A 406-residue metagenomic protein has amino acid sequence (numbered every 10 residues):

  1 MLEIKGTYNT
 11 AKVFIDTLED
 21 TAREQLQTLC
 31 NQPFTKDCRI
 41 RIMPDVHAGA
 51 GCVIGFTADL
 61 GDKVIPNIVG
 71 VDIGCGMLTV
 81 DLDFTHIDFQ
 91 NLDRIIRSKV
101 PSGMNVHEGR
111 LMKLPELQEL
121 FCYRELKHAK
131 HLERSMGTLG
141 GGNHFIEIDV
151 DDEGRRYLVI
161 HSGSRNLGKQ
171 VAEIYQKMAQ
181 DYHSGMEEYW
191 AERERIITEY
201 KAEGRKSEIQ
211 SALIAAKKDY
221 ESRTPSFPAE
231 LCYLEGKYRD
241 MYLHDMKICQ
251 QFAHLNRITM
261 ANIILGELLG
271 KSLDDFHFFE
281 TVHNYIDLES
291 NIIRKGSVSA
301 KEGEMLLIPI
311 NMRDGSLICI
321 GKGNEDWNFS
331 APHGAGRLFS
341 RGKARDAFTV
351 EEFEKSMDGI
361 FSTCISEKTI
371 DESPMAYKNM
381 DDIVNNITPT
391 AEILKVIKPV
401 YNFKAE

Functional and structural regions predicted by a protein language model:
L2-T28, T35-I42, A48-I54, D62-P66 (+4 more regions): Domain-length cofactor-binding catalytic modules of enzymes
G70-H86: Catalytic-core region of right-hand nucleic acid polymerases
L111-M112: Acidic, glycine-rich loop-and-strand cores that form catalytic or ligand-binding grooves in diverse globular domains
P115-L120: Active-site- or DNA-interface-adjacent structural scaffold in DNA-acting proteins
